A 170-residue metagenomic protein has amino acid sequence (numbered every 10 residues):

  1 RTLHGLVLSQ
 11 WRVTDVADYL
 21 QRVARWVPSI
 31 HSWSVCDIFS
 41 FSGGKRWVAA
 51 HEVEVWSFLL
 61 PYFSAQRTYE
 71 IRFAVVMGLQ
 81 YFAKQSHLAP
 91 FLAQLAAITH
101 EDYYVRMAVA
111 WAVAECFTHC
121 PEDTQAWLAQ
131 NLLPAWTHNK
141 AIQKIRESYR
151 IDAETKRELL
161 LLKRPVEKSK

Functional and structural regions predicted by a protein language model:
R1-K170: Alpha-helical scaffold domains
